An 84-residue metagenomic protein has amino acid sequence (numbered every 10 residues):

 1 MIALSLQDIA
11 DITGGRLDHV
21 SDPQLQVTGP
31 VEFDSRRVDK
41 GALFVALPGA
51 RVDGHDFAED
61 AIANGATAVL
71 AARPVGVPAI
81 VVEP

Functional and structural regions predicted by a protein language model:
M1-P84: N-terminal leader/targeting and accessory segments in enzymes
